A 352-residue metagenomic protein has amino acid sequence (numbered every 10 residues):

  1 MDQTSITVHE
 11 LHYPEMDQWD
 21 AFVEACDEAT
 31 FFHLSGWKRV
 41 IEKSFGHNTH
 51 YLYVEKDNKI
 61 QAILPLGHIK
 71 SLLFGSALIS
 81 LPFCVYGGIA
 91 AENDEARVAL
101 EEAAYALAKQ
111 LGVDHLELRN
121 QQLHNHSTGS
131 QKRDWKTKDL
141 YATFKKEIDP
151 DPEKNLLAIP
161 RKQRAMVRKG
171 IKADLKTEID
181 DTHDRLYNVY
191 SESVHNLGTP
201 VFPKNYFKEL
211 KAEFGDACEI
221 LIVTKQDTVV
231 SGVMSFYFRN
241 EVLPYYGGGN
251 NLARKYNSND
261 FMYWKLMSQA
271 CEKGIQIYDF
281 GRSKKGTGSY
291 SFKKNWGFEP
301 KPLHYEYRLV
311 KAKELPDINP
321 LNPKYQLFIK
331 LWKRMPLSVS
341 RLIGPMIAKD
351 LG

Functional and structural regions predicted by a protein language model:
D2, Y51, H68, G129-K154 (+1 more regions): Active-site/acyl-donor-binding loops of N-acyltransferases
T4-D57, L64-F74, N120-K255: A conserved beta-strand-loop-helix scaffold within acyl/acetyltransferase catalytic domains
L52-L64, L73, C84-Y86, E92-L107 (+1 more regions): Aromatic (often tryptophan-rich) hydrophobic motifs at membrane interfaces
A77-F83: Residues forming anionic-ligand binding surfaces in small-molecule and nucleic-acid pockets of primarily soluble enzymes
L81, L157-M166, N319-Q326: Short intrinsically disordered coil segments
A108-Q121: ATP-hydrolysis module of ASCE/P-loop NTPase motor domains, specifically the Walker B Asp-Glu catalytic pair
H115-E117, D174-K176, I277: Residues at or immediately flanking beta-strands
